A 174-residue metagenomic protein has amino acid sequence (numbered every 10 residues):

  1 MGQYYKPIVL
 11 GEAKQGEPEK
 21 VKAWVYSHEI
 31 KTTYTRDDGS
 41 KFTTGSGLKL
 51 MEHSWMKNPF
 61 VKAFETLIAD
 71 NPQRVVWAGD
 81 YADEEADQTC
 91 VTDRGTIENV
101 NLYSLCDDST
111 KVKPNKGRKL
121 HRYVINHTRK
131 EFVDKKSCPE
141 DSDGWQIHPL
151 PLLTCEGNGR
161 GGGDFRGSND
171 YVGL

Functional and structural regions predicted by a protein language model:
M1-K31: Short, extreme N-terminal segment that most often corresponds to the first beta-strand
E19-M51: A short, exposed loop/beta-hairpin motif centered on an aromatic-Gly-Thr core
G39-L174: Low-complexity intrinsically disordered segments
